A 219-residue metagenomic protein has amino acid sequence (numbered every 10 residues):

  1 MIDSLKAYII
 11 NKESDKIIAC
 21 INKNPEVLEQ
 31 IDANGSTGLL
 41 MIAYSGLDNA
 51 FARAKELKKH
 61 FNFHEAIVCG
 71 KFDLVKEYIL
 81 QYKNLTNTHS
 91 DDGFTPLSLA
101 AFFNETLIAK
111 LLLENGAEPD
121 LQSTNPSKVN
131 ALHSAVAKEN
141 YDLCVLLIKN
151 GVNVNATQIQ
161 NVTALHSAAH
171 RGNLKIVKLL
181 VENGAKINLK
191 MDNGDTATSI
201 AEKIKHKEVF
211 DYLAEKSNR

Functional and structural regions predicted by a protein language model:
M1-A33, G70-D92: N-terminal segments that cap or nucleate solenoid repeat domains
M1-A7, F51-A66, N150, N183 (+2 more regions): Ankyrin-repeat-protein effector appendages
A7-K12, M41-L47, E65-K71, L99-E105 (+3 more regions): Ankyrin repeat A-helix N-terminal signature
S14-I21, L47-A54, K71-I79, E105-L113 (+3 more regions): Ankyrin repeat structural motif
V27-L28, L85-T86, P119-L121, V154 (+1 more regions): Ankyrin-repeat inter-repeat connecting loop/turn
I31-D32, H89-S90, S123-N125, Q158 (+1 more regions): Ankyrin repeat boundary/linker residues
G35, K59, G93, S127-K128 (+2 more regions): Start-of-repeat signature of ankyrin repeats
Q122-N125, V129-K149, N155: Alpha-helical adaptor scaffolds
